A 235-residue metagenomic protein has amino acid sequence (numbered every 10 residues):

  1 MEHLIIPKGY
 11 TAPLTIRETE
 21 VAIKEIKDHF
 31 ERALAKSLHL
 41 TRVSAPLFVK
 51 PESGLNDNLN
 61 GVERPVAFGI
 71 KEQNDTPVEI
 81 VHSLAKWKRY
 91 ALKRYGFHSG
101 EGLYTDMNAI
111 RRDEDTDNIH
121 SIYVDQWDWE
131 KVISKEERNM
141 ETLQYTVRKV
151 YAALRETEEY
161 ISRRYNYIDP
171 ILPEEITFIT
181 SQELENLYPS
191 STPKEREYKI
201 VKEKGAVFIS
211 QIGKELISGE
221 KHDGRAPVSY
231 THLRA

Functional and structural regions predicted by a protein language model:
E2-H120, D128-V132: Class II aminoacyl-tRNA synthetase-like tRNA-binding/catalytic domains
F97, M107-D113, V124-Q126, E130-I161: Intrinsically disordered, low-complexity linker/loop segments enriched in Gly/Pro and charged/polar residues
G100, Y123-D125, E203-G205: A generic structural signal for well-ordered coil/turn residues at beta-strand boundaries that shape enzyme active-site
D117-I122, R196-Y198: Short, flexible, solvent-exposed loop/turn segments with mixed acidic/basic and small polar residues
V147-I217: Loop-centered beta-sheet repeat module
L216-G224: Transmembrane alpha-helix/helix-exit interface in multi-pass inner-membrane proteins
P227-V228: Acidic, proline/serine/threonine- and glycine-rich low-complexity intrinsically disordered segments
T231-A235: Conserved small/polar residues in nucleotide/adenosyl-binding loops
